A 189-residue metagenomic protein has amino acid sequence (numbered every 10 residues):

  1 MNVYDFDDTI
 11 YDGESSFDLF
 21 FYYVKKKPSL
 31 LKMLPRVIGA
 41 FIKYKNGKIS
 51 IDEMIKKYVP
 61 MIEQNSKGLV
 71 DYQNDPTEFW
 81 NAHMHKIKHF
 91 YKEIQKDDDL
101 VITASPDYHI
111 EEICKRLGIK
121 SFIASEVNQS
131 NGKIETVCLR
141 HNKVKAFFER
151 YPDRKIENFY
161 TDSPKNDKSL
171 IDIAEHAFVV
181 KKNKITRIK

Functional and structural regions predicted by a protein language model:
M1-G47: Active-site neighborhood of HAD-like aspartate-dependent phosphohydrolases
T9-I10, V59, S66, F178: Conserved catalytic-core segments centered on acid/base and nucleophilic motifs
D12-G13, I51, R140: Generic structural signal for well-ordered secondary structure
G39-N65, C114-L117, S121-F122: Short, compositionally biased "basic patch" segments
D52-H89: Metal-dependent phosphoesterase signature
F79-K189: C-terminal cap/substrate-recognition subdomain and adjoining C-terminal extension of metal-dependent phosphatase-like
